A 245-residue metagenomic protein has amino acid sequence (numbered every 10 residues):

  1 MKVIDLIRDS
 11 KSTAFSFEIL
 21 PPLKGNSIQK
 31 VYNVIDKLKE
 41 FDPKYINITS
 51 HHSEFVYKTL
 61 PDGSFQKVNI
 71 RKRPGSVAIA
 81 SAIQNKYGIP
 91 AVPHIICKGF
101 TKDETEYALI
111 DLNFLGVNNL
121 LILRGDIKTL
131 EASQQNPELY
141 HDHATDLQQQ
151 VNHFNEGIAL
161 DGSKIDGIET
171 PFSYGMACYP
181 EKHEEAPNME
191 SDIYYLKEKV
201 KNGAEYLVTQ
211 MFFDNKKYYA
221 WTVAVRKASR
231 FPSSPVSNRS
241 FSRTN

Functional and structural regions predicted by a protein language model:
M1-D5, Q29-K37, F41-K44, H51-Y87: Glycine-rich, positively charged N-terminal anion/phosphate-binding segment
M1-F17, A159-F172: N-terminal amphipathic alpha-helix/helix-capping segment at the start of soluble metabolic enzymes
T13-P21, K44-I48, A91-I95, L120-I122 (+4 more regions): Hydrophobic faces of well-ordered beta-strands that scaffold small-molecule active sites in alpha/beta enzyme cores
A14-Y32, P90-D103, S173-S191: Active-site mouth loops of central-metabolism enzymes
K44-P74, I127-E138, A204-W221: Glycine-rich, proline-tolerant flexible connector loops at the mouths of alpha/beta enzymes
T101-F114, S191-Y195, A220-V223, S242-N245: Catalytic cores of alpha/beta
K102-Q149: Flexible, glycine-rich active-site loops centered on histidine and acidic residues that chelate a metal or position
G125, E138-P171, M176-E185, D192 (+1 more regions): Active-site pocket-lining/capping segments in soluble small-molecule metabolic enzymes
